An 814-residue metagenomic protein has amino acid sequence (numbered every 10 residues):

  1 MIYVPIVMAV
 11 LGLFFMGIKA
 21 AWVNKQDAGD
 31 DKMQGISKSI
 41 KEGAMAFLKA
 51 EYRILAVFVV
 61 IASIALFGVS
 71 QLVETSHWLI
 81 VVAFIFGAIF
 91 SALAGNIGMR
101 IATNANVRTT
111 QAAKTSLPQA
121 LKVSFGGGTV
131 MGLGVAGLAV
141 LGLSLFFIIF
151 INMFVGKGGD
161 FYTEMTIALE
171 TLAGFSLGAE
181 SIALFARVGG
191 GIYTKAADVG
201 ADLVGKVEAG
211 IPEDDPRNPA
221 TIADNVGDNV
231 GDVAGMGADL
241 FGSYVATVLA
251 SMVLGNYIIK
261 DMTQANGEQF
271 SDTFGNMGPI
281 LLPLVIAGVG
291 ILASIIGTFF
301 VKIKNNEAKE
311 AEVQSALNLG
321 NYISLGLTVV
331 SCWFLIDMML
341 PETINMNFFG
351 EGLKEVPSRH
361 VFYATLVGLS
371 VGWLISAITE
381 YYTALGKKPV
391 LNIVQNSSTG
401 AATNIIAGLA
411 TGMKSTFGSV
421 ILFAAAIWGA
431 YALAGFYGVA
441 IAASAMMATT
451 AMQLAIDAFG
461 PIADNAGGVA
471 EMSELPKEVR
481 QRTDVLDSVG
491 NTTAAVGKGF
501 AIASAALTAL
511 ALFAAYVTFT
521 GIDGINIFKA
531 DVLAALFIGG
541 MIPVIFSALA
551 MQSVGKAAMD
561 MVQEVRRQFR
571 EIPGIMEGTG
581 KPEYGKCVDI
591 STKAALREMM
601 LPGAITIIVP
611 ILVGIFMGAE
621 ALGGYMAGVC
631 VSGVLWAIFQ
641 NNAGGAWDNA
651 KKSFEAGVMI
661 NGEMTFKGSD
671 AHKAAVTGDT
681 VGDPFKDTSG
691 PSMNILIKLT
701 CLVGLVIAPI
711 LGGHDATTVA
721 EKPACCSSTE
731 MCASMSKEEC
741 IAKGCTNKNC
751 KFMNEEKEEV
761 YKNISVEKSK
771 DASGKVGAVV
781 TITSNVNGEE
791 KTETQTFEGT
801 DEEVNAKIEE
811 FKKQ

Functional and structural regions predicted by a protein language model:
M1-E721: Hydrophobic packing and interface segments
T717-Q814: Short linear regulatory motifs and low-complexity interaction segments
